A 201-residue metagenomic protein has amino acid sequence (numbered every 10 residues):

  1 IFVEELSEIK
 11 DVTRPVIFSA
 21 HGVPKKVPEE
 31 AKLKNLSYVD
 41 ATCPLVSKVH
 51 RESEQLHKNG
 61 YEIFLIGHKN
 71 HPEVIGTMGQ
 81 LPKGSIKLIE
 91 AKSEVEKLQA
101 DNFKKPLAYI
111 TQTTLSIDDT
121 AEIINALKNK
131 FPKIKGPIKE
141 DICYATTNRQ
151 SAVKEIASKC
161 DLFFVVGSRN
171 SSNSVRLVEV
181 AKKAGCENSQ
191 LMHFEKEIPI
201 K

Functional and structural regions predicted by a protein language model:
I1-K201: The feature marks the mature, well-folded catalytic cores of soluble enzymes
